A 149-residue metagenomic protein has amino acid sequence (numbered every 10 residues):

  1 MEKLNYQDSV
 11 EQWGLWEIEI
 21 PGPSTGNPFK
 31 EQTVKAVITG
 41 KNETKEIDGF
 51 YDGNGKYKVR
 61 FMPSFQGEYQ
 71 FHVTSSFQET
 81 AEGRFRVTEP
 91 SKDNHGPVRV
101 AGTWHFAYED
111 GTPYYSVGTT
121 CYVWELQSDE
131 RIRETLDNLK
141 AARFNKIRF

Functional and structural regions predicted by a protein language model:
M1, Y108-P113: Mature extracytoplasmic enzyme cores
M1-N42, I47-F50, F85-P90, G96: Non-catalytic, glycine-rich low-complexity segments
T33, D110, G118: Solvent-exposed, flexible loop/coil residues
V37-D110, W124-E125: Extended acidic/polar, glycine-enriched regions that form or flank non-catalytic beta-rich accessory modules
Y114-G118, K146-F149: Structural recognition of the beta-strand scaffold that forms the well-ordered cores of secreted hydrolase catalytic
V117-D129: The substrate-binding groove and active-site-proximal loops of carbohydrate-active enzymes, especially glycoside
R131-F149: Catalytic domains of carbohydrate-active enzymes, especially glycoside hydrolases
